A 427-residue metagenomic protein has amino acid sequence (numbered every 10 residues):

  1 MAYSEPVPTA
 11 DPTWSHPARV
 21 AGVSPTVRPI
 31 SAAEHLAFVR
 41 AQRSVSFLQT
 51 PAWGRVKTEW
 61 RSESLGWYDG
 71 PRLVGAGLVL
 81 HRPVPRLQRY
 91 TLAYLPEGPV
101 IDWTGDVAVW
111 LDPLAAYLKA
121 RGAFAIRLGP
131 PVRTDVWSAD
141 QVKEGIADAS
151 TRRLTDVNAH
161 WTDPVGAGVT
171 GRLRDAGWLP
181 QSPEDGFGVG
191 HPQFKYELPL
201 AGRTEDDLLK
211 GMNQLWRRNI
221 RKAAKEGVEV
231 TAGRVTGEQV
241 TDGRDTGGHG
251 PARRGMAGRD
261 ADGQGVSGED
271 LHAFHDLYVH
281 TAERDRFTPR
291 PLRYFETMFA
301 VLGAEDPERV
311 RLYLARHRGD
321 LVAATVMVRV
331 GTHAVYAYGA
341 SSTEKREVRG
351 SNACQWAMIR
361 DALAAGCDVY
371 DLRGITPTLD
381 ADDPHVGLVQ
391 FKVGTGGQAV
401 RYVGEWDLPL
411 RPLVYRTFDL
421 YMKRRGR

Functional and structural regions predicted by a protein language model:
A2-R19, H81, L87, R133 (+2 more regions): Active-site/acyl-donor-binding loops of N-acyltransferases
W14, A21-Q88, V132-D135, W161 (+2 more regions): A conserved beta-strand-loop-helix scaffold within acyl/acetyltransferase catalytic domains
L73, H81, Y90-A139: Glycine-rich, N-terminal phosphate-binding loop and its surrounding beta-alpha-beta segment
L92, A125, K195, H333-V335 (+1 more regions): Structural preference for beta-strand elements that scaffold enzyme active sites
P96-D102, T155-H160, K345-R346: The substrate-binding groove and active-site-proximal loops of carbohydrate-active enzymes, especially glycoside
D112-P113, E296-T417: Aromatic (often tryptophan-rich) hydrophobic motifs at membrane interfaces
A116, L128-S150, R234-D242: Internal, charge-rich low-complexity segments
F124-P131, A232, L314, V369-L372: A structural signal for short, well-ordered beta-strand segments and their strand-loop junctions that often border
